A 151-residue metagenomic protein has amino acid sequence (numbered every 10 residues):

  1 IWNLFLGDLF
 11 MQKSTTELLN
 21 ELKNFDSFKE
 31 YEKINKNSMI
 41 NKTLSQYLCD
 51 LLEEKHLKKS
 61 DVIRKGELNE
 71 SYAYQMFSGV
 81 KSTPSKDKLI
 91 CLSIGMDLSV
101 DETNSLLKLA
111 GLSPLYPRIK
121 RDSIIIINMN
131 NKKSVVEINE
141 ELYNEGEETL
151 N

Functional and structural regions predicted by a protein language model:
I1-T43: N-terminal flexible/basic segments that precede or flank functional cores
F25-K59, V136-L150: A short, Lys/Arg-rich alpha-helix, primarily the initiator
L52, I63, S93: The alpha-helix within a helix-turn-helix
S60, S71, D101: Key DNA-contact positions within bacterial/archaeal DNA-binding proteins
E67-P84, L109-G111: Recognition helix of helix-turn-helix/homeodomain-like DNA-binding domains that insert into the DNA major groove
D87-E102: DNA major-groove recognition helix of helix-turn-helix/homeodomain DNA-binding modules
E102-K132, G146-E147: Short amphipathic recognition helices of helix-turn-helix/homeodomain-type DNA-binding modules
